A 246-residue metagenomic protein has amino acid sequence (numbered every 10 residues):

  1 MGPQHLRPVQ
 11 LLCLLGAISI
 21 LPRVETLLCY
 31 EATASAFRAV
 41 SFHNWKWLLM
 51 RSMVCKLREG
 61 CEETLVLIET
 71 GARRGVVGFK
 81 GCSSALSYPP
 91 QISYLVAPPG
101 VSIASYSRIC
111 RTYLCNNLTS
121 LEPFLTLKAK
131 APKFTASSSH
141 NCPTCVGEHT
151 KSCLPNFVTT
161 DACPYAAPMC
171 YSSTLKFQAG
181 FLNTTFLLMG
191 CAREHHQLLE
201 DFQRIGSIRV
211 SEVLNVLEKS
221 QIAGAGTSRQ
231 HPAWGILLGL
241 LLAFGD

Functional and structural regions predicted by a protein language model:
G2-A85, S105, T119, K133 (+3 more regions): N-terminal "mature ectodomain cap" immediately after the signal peptide in secreted/cell-surface glycoproteins
P3, I236-L240, D246: Terminal membrane/secretory targeting segments in land-plant proteins
S35-R51, V66-S102, H149-V158, K176 (+3 more regions): A cross-kingdom feature marking solvent-exposed beta-strand/loop segments within repeated, beta-rich binding/scaffold
S105, C110, E122-L125, L214-V216: Edge beta-strand at a domain terminus
S107-Y113, D161, M189: Extracellular cysteine-rich, disulfide-stabilized repeat modules
Y113-T184, A225-T227, L242-D246: Surface-exposed interaction/gating patches
D201-L237: C-terminal GPI-anchoring signal of eukaryotic secretory precursors
